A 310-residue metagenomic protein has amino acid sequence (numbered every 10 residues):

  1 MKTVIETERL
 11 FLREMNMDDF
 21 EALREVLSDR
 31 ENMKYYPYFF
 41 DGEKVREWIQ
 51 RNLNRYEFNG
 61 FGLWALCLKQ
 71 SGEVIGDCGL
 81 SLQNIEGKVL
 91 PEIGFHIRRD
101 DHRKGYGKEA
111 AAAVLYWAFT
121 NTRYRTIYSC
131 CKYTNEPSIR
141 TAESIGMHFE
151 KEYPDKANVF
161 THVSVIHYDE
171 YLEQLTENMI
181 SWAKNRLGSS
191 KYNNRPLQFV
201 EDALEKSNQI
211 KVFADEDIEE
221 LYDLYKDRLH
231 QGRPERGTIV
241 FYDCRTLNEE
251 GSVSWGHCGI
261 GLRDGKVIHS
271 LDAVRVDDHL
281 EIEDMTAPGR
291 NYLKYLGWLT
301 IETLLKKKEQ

Functional and structural regions predicted by a protein language model:
M1-K34, Q50, L63, C67-E173: Acyl-donor (CoA/ACP) binding surface of acyl/acetyltransferases
G42-G60: Active-site rim helix/loop that mediates acceptor-substrate recognition in acyltransferases
L53-N54, L80, C244-N248: Short beta-turn/strand-loop junction motif enriched in small, turn-promoting residues
R55-F58, I85-G87, K156-A157, E249-S252: Short glycine/serine/proline-enriched coil/turn segments at secondary-structure junctions
L172-D215, E219, D223, E235 (+2 more regions): N-terminal capping segments
E173, E177-S189, V253-Q310: Aromatic- and glycine-rich peptidoglycan recognition patches
I210-D277, L293: ...with weaker cross-activation on analogous glycine-rich loops/strands in unrelated enzymes
